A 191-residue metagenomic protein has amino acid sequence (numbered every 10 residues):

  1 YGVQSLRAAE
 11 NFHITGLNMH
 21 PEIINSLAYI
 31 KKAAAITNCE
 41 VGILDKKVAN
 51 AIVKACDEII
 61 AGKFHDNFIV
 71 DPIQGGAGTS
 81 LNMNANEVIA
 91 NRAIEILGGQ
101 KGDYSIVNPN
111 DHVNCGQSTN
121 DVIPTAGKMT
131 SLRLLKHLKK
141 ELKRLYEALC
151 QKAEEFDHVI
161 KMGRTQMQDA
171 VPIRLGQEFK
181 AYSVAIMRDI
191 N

Functional and structural regions predicted by a protein language model:
Y1-N191: Conserved, well-structured ligand/cofactor-binding cores
